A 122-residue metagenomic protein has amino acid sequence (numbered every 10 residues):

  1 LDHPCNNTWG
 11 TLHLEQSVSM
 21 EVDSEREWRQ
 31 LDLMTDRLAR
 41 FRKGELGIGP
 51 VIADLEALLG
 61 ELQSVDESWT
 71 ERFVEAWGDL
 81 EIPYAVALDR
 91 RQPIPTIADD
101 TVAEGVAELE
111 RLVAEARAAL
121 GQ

Functional and structural regions predicted by a protein language model:
H3-Q122: Acidic, Ser/Pro/Thr-rich low-complexity regulatory regions and the short amphipathic helical interaction modules they
